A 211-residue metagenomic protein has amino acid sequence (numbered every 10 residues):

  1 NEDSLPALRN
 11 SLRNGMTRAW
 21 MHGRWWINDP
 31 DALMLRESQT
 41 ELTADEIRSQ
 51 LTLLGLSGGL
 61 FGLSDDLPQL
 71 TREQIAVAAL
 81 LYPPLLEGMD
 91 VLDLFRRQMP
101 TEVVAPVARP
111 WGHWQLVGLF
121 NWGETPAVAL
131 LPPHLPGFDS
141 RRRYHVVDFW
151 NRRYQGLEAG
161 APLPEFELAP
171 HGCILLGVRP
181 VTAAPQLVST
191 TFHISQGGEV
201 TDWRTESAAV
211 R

Functional and structural regions predicted by a protein language model:
N1-Q69: Glycan-recognition surfaces
A7-L8, N28, G62-A76, L85-L94 (+1 more regions): Acidic/polar loop patches that form or flank catalytic/metal-binding clefts of enzymes that bind anionic ligands
W26, E46-S49, T71, P110-G112 (+2 more regions): Active-site-proximal structural scaffolding
L33-M34, E41-L42, G62-S64, P68-A76 (+3 more regions): Flexible loop/turn segments at secondary-structure boundaries
Q39-L67, G88-M89, L94-P110, V146 (+1 more regions): Catalytic domains of carbohydrate-active enzymes that cleave complex glycans
L54-S57, G62, Q98-F138, H171 (+2 more regions): Carbohydrate-binding surface patches
R142-L163: Solvent-exposed beta-strand/loop surfaces of large extracellular or lumenal domains
A159-G198: C-terminal beta-strand-rich structural cap/linker in extracellular carbohydrate-active enzymes
